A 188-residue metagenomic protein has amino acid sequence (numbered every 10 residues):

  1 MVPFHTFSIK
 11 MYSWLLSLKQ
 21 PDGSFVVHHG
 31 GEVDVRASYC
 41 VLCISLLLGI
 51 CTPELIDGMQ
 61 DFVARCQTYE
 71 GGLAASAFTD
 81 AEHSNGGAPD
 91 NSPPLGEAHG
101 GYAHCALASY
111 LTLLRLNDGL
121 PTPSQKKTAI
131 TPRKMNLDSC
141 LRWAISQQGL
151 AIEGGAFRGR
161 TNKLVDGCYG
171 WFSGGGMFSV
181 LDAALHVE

Functional and structural regions predicted by a protein language model:
M1-V2, V26-E54, Y69, A74-S139 (+1 more regions): An alpha-helical repeat/solenoid feature that recognizes helix-turn-helix modules
F4, S8-Y12, I56-Q60, R133 (+1 more regions): Core helices of alpha-solenoid repeat scaffolds
H5-R36: Asp-box/WD-like beta-propeller blade repeats and closely related beta-sheet repeat scaffolds
S13-K19, V63-G72, L137-I152: Amphipathic alpha-helical segments within extended alpha-helical solenoids and repeat-rich scaffolds in large
